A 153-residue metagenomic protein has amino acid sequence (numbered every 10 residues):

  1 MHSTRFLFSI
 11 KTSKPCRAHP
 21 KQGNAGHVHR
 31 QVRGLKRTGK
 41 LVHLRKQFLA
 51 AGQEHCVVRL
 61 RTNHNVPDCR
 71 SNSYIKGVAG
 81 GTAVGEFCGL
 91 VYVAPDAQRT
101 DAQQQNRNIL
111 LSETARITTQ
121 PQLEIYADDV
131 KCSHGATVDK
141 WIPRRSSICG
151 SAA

Functional and structural regions predicted by a protein language model:
M1-A152: Conserved beta-strand/loop scaffold segments within soluble protein domains that form the structured core and edges
